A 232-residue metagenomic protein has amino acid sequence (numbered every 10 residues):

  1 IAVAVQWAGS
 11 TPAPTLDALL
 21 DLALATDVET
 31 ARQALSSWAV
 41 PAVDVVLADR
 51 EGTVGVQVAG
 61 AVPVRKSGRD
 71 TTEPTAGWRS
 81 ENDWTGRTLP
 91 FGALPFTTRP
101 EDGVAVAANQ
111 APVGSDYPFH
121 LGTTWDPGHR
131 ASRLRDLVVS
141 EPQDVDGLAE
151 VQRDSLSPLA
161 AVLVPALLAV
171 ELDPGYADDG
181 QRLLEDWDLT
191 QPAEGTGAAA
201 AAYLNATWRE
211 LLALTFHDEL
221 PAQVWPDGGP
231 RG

Functional and structural regions predicted by a protein language model:
I1-T72: Gly/Pro-rich turn-and-neighbor structural signature
A42, D49-G232: Long, compositionally biased non-active-site segments enriched in small/hydrophobic residues and glycine
